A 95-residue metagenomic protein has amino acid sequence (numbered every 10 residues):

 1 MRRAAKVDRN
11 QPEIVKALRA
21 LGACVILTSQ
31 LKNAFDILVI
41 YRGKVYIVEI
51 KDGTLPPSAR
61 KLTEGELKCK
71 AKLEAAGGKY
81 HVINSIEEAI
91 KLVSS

Functional and structural regions predicted by a protein language model:
M1-S95: Catalytic phosphate/metal-binding cores of nucleic-acid and nucleotide-processing enzymes, i.e., regions that mediate
